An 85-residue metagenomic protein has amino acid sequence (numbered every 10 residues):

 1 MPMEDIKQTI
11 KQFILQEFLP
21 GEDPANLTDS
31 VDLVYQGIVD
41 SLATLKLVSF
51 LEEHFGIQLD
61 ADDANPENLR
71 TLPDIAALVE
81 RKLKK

Functional and structural regions predicted by a protein language model:
M1-P2, V39: A general boundary/transition motif marking the beginning of the first structured unit of a protein
P2-P24, A77-K85: Thiotemplate assembly-line natural product biosynthesis machinery
F18-I38, G56-N65, L83-K85: Phosphopantetheine carrier-protein modules
A43: Acidic catalytic/metal-coordinating carboxylates
L47: Short active-site alpha-helical segment characteristic of glycosyltransferases and processive polysaccharide synthases
A64, L72, L78-K82: C-terminal structural segments of small proteins and small subunits
